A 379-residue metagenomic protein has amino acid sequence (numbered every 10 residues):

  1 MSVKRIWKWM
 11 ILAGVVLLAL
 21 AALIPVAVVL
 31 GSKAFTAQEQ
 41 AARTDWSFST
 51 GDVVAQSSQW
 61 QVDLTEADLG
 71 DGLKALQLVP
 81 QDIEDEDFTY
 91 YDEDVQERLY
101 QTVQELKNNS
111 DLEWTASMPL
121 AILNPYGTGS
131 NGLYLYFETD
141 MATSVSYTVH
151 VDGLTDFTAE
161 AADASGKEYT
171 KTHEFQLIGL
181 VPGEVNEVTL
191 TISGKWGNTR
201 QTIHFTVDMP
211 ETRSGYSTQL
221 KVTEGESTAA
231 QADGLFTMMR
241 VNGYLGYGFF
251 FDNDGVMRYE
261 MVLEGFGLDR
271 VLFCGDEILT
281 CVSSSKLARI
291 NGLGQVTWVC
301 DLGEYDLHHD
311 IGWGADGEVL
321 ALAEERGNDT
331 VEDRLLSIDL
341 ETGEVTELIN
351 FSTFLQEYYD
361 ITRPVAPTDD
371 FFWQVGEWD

Functional and structural regions predicted by a protein language model:
S2-L20: N-terminal Sec-pathway targeting helices
S2-V3, A42-S57: Composition-driven, intrinsically disordered low-complexity tracts enriched in small residues
A21-D45: Membrane-interface motif at the C-terminal end of an N-terminal transmembrane signal
T36-E39, D68-G72, T115-S117: Long, solvent-exposed N-terminal ectodomains/accessory regions that are displayed to the extracellular/lumenal milieu
T50-T89: Long lumenal/extracellular ectodomains of secretory and single-pass membrane proteins
K74-Q104, D111-W114, P119-Y147, H173-E174 (+2 more regions): Histidine-/acidic-rich catalytic cores in large beta-rich domains
D152-L154, K195: Short coil/turn motifs at secondary-structure junctions
L154-E168: Solvent-exposed serine/threonine-rich low-complexity stretches and specific carbohydrate-binding patches
